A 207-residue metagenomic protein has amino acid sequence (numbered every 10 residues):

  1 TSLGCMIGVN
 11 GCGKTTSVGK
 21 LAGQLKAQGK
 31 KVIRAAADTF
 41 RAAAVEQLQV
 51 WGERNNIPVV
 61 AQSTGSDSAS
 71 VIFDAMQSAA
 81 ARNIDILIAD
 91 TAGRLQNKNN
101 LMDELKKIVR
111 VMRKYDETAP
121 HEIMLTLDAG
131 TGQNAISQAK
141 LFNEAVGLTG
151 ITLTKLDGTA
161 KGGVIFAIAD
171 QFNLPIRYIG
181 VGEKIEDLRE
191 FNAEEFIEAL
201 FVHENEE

Functional and structural regions predicted by a protein language model:
T1-E207: P-loop/Walker A NTP-binding module and the surrounding RecA-like catalytic core of P-loop NTPases
